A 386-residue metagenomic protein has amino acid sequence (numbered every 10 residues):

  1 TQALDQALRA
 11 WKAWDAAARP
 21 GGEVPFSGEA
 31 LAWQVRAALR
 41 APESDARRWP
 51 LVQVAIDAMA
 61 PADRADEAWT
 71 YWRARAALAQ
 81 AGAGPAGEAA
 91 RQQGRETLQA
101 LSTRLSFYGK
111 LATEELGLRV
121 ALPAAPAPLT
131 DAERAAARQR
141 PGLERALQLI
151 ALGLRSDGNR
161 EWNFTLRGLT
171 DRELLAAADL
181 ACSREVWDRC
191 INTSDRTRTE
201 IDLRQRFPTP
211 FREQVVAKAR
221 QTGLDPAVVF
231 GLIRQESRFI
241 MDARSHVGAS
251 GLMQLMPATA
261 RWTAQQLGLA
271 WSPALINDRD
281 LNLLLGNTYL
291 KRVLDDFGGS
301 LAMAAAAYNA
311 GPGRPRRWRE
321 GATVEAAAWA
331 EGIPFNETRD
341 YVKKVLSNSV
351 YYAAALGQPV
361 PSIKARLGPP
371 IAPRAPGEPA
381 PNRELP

Functional and structural regions predicted by a protein language model:
Q2-A32, A46, P61, E67-A68 (+5 more regions): Catalytic glycan-binding domains that act on GlcNAc-containing polysaccharides
L31-A32, Y71, Q139-A146, L175: Alpha-helical tetratricopeptide repeat
R36, R40, R73-A76, G82 (+2 more regions): Residue-level recognition of tetratricopeptide repeat
T103-A124: Long, contiguous interaction/recruitment modules in multidomain scaffold/adaptor proteins
R119-P128, R374-P379: Terminal intrinsically disordered/low-complexity segments used for targeting and assembly
L122-P141, A151: N-terminal leader/linker segments that initiate helical-solenoid repeat arrays
R138-F164: Alpha-helical segment of the N-proximal tetratricopeptide repeat
